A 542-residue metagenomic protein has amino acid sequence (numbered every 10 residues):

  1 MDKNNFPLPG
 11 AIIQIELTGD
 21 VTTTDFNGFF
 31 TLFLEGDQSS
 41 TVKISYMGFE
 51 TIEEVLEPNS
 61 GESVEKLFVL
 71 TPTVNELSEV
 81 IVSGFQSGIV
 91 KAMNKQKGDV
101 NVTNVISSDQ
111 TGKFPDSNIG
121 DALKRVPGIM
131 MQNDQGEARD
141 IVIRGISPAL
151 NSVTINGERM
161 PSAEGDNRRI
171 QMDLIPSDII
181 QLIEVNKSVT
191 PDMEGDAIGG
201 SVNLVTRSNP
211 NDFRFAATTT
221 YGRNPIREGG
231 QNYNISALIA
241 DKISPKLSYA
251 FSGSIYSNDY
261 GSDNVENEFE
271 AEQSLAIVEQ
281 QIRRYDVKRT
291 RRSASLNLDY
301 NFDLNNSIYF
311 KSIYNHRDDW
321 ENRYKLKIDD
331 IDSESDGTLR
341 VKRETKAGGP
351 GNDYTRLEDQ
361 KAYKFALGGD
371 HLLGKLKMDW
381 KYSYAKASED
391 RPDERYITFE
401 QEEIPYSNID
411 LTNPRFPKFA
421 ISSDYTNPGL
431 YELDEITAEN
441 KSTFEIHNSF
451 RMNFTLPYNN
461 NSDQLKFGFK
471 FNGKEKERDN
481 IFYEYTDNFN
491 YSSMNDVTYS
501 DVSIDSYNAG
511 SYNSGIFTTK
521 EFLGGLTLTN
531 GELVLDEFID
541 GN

Functional and structural regions predicted by a protein language model:
K3-F6, A11-E16, K43-E50, N59 (+2 more regions): Short, acidic, small-residue-rich periplasmic hinge/interaction motif at the N-terminus of Gram-negative outer-membrane
G19-F29: Short, acidic Ser/Thr/Gly-rich low-complexity loop/linker segments typical of extracellular and cell-surface proteins
T31-F33, R159-K187, A237: Short acidic/polar hinge/loop motifs at secondary-structure boundaries that mediate gating or recognition
F33, G120-R159: Extracytoplasmic beta-strand/coil segments of soluble accessory domains associated with Gram-negative outer-membrane
S63-V69, I119-A122, R139-V142, T154 (+4 more regions): N-terminal periplasmic accessory domains that precede and gate Gram-negative outer-membrane beta-barrel machines
T219-P225, I255-D259, Y314-D318, L373 (+5 more regions): Transmembrane beta-strands of outer-membrane beta-barrel pores
E228-I328, Y363-L367: Transmembrane beta-barrel wall of Gram-negative outer-membrane proteins
S407-E435, N490-N542: Flexible glycine-rich, low-complexity coil/linker segments exposed to the extracellular/periplasmic environment
